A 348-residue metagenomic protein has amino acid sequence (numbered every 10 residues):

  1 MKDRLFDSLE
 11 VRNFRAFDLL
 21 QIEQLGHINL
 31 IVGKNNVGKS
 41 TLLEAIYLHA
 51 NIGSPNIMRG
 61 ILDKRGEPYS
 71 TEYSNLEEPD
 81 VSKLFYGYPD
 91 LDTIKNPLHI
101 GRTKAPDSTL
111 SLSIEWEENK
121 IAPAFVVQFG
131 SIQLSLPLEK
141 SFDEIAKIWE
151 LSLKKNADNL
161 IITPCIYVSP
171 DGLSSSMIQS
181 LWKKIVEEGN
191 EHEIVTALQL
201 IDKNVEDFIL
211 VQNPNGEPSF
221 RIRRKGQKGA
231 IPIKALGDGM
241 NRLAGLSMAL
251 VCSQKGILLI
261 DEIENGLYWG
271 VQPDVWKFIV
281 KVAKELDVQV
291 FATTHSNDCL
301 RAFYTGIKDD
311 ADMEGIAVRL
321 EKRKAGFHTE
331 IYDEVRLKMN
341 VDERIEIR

Functional and structural regions predicted by a protein language model:
M1-N51, D63: Pre-Walker A-like glycine/lysine-rich segment at the N-terminus of P-loop NTPase domains
K2-D3, A50-S247, V251, I257 (+1 more regions): Phosphate-coordinating catalytic segments in nucleotide- and nucleic-acid-processing enzymes
Q254-G256, D287-F291: Loop/turn-to-beta-strand initiation segments
D261-I263: Walker B catalytic acidic pair
V275-I279: Conserved hydrophobic alpha-helix in the ABC-type ATPase nucleotide-binding domain
T293-H295: H-loop/switch region of ABC-family ATPase nucleotide-binding domains
